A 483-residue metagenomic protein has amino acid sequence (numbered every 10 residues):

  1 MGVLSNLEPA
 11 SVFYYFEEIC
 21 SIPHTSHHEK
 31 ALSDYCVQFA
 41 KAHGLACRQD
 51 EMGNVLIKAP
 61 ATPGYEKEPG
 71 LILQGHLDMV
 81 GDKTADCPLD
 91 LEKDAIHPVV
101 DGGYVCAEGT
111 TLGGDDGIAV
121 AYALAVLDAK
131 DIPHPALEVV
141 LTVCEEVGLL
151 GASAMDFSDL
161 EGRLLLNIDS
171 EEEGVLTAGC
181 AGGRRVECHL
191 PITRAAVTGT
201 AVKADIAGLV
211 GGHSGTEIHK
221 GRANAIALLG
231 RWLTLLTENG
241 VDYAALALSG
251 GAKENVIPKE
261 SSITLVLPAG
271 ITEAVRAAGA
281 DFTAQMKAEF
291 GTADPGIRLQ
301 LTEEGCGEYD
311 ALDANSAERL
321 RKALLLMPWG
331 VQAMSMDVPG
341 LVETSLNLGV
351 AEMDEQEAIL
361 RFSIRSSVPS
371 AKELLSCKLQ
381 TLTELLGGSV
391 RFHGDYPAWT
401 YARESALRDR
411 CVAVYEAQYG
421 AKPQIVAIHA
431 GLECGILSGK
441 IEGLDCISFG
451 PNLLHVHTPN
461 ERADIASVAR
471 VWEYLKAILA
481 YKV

Functional and structural regions predicted by a protein language model:
G2-Y104: Acidic/His- and Gly-rich active-site-bordering loop/insert found across diverse amide/peptide-bond hydrolases
P9-V12, M336, E343-A358, S363 (+1 more regions): Zn-dependent metallopeptidase/amidohydrolase metal-coordination segment
E17-S21, T264, R298-D310, N347-A351 (+2 more regions): A short beta-alpha structural unit
Y65-V147, A152-R163, T198-A201, A314-A317 (+5 more regions): Active-site metal-coordination/substrate-binding segment of hydrolases, especially metallo-dependent peptidases
P135-A225, L233, T237: Fold-level recognition of mixed alpha/beta catalytic cores in primary-metabolism enzymes, strongest
S158, R222-N239, L267-T272, E318-L325 (+3 more regions): His/Asp/Glu-rich mid-to-C-terminal helical/loop segments that flank catalytic regions of hydrolases
R222-L248, Y401-L444: Active-site-adjacent substrate-binding region of metalloamidase/peptidase-like peptide-processing proteins
E254-G330, M334: A conserved active-site cap/scaffold subdomain adjacent to cofactor or substrate pockets
